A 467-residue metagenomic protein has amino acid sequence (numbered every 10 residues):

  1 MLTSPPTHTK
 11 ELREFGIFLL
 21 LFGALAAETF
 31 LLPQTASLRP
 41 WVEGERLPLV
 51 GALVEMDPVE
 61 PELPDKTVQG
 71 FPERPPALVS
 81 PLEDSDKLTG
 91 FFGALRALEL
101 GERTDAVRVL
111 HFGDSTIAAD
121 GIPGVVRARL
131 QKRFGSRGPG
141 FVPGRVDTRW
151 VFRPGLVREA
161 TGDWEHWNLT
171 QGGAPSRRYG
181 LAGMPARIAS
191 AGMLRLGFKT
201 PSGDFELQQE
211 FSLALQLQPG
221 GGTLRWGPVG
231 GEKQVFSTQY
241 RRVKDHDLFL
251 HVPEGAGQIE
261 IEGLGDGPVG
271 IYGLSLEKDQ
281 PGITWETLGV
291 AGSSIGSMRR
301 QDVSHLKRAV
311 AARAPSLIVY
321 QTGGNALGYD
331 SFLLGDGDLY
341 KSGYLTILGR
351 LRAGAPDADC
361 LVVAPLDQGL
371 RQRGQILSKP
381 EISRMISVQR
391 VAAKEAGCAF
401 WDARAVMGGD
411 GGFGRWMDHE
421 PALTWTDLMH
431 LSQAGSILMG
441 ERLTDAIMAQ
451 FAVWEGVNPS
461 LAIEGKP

Functional and structural regions predicted by a protein language model:
M1-L12: N-terminal Lys/Arg-rich, disordered targeting/topogenic segments
E14-P33: Hydrophobic membrane-insertion alpha-helices, especially the h-region of bacterial N-terminal signal peptides
A36-R74: Juxtamembrane proline-rich low-complexity "stalk" or linker regions positioned immediately after a signal peptide
E83-L98, M298-A312, S342-R350, R384-I386 (+1 more regions): Alpha-helical scaffolding within the catalytic cores of extracellular/periplasmic polymer-degrading hydrolases
R96, L100, I117, G121 (+7 more regions): Sec-exported extracytoplasmic/periplasmic mature domains
R108, I117-S342, H430: Conserved SGNH/GDSL esterase-like catalytic core that processes O-acyl groups on lipids and polysaccharides
V303, L366-P467: Catalytic His-Asp segment of secreted/periplasmic serine-dependent ester chemistry enzymes
P315-Y329, D336-R350, L361-F400: Conserved N-terminal glycine/acidic-rich loop preference
